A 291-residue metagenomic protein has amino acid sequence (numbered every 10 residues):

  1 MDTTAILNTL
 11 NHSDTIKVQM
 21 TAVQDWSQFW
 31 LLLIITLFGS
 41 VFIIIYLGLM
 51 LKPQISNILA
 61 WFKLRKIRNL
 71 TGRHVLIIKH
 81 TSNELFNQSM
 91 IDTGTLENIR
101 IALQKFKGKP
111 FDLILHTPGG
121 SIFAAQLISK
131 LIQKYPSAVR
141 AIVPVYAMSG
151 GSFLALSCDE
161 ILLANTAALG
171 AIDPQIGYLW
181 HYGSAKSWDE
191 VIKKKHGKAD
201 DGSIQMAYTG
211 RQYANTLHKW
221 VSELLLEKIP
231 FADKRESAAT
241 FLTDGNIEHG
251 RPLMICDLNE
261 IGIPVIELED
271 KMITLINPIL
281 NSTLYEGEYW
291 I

Functional and structural regions predicted by a protein language model:
M1-I142, L162, Q175-I291: N-terminal organellar transit peptides
A125, M148-F153: Short glycine/serine/threonine-rich phosphate/pyrophosphate-binding segments that cradle anionic phosphate groups
I142-M148: Glycine-rich beta-to-alpha transition loops that act as phosphate-gripper elements at the mouths of alpha/beta enzyme
G151-E160, N165-T166, G262-I263: Active-site-proximal glycine-rich helix-loop-beta segment
